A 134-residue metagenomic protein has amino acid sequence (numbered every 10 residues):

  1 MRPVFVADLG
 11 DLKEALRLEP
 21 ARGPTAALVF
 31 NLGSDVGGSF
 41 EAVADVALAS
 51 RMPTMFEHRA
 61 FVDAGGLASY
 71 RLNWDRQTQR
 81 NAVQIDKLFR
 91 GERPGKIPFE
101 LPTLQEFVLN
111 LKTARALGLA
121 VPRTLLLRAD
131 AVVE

Functional and structural regions predicted by a protein language model:
M1-E134: Short hydrophobic alpha-helices and adjacent helix-cap/hinge residues
